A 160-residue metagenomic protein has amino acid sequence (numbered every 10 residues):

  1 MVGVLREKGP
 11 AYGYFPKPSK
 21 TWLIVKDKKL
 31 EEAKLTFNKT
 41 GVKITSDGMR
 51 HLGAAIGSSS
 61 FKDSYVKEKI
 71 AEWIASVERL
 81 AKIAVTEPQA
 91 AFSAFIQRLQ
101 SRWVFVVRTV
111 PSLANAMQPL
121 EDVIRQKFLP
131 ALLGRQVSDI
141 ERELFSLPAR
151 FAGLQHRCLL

Functional and structural regions predicted by a protein language model:
M1-L160: Nucleic-acid-interacting cores, centered on viral/eukaryotic replication and modification enzymes
